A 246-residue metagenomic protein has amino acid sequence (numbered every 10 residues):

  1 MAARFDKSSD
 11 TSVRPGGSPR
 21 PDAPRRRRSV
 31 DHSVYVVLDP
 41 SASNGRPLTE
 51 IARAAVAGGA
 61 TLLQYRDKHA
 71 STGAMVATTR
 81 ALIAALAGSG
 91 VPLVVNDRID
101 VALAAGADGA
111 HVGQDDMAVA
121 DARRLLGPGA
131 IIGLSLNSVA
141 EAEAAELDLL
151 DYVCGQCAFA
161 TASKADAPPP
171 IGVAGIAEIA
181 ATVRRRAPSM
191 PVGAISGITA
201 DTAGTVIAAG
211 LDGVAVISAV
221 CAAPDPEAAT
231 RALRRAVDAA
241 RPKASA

Functional and structural regions predicted by a protein language model:
A2-V119, R124-D151, E178-A181, R186-V192 (+3 more regions): Conserved N-terminal beta1-alpha1 strand-loop-helix module at the mouth
A140-P170: Histidine/lysine/aspartate-rich catalytic loop segments that bind and position anionic ligands
A160-T161, V173, A200, A222: Generic structural "secondary-structure junction" signal
A167-I171, I195-I198: Short amphipathic alpha-helical interaction segments
I171-A177: Glycine-rich S-adenosyl-L-methionine
V214-V216: Acidic, Mg2+-coordinating phosphoryl-transfer loop and its flanking beta/alpha structural elements, shared across
